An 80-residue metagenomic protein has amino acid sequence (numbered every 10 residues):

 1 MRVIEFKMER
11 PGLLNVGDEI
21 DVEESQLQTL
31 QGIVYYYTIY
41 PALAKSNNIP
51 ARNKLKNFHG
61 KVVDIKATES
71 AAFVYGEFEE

Functional and structural regions predicted by a protein language model:
V3-R10: Short alpha-helix capping/helix-loop boundary micro-motifs
G17-I20: Loop/turn positions that initiate beta-strands
L27-P41: Short, Lys/Arg- and Gly-enriched loop/turn segments at beta-strand edges
I39-L43, E79-E80: Short, low-complexity, polar/charged sequence segments that are solvent-exposed and flexible
L43-F58: Acidic, low-complexity, intrinsically disordered interaction modules
K54-E80: Short, compact, well-ordered microdomains
